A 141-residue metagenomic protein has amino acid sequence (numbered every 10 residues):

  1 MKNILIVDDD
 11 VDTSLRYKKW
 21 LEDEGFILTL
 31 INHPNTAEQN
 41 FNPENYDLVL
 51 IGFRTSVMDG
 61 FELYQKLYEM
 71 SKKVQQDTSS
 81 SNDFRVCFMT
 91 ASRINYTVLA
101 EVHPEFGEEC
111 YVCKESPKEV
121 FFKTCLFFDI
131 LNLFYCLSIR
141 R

Functional and structural regions predicted by a protein language model:
M1-N3, N82-D83, S116-R141: Non-catalytic signal-transmission and effector/linker regions of two-component phosphorelay proteins
D8: Conserved acidic carboxylate
V11-T29, F106: Two-component/phosphorelay signaling modules centered on CheY-like receiver
L30-L48: Acidic, metal-coordinating helix/loop segments flanking the phosphotransfer/catalytic sites of two-component signaling
N32-H33, D59-L67: Acidic catalytic/metal-coordinating carboxylates
G52: Active-site residues of response regulator receiver
S56: The feature encodes the CheY-like receiver
E62, S81-R85, T90-C113, K118-V120: Alpha4 helix (beta4-alpha4-beta5 surface) of REC/receiver domains from two-component response regulators
